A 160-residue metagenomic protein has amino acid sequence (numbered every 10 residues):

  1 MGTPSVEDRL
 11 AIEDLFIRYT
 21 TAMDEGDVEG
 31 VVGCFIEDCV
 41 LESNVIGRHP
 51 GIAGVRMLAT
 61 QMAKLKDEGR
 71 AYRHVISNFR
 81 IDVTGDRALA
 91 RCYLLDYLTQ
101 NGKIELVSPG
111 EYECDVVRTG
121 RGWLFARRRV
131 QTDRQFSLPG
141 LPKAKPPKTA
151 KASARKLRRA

Functional and structural regions predicted by a protein language model:
M1-E37: Short, low-complexity N-terminal intrinsically disordered segments enriched in polar/charged residues
G2, V6, H49, K103: Charge-dense, low-complexity intrinsically disordered segments
E25, P50, P109: Short glycine-rich loop/turn motifs that provide flexible caps or phosphate-binding loops at active sites
V28-L94: A solvent-exposed, acidic/Ser-Thr-rich amphipathic alpha-helical stretch
L65-A160: A beta-strand edge to alpha-helix "cap/lid" segment located at domain peripheries
